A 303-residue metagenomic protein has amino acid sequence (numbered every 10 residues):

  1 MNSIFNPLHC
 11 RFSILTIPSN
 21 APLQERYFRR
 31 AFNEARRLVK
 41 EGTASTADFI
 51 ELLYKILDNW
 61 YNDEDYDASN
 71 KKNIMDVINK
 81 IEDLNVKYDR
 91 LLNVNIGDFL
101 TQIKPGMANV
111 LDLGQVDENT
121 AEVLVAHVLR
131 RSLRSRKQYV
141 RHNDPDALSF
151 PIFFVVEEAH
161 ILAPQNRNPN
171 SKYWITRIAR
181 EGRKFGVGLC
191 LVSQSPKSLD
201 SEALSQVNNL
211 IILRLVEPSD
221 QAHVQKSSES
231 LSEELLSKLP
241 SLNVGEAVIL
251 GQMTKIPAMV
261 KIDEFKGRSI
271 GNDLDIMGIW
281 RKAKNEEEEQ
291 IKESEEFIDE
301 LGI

Functional and structural regions predicted by a protein language model:
M1-R177, A247, G251: P-loop NTPase motor domains
P7, Q115, E217, E264-K266: Non-catalytic surface loops within mature trypsin-like serine protease
R37, T46, D117-T120, L162-A163 (+4 more regions): Flexible loop/turn segments at secondary-structure boundaries
V125-L129, N208, S228-E229, E264-K266: Short, solvent-exposed amphipathic alpha-helical segments in soluble enzyme and RNA/protein-processing domains
R134-Q138, R177-E181, R214-P218, L235-L239 (+2 more regions): Glycine-rich loops and low-complexity Gly/Arg-rich segments that provide flexible linkers or classic glycine-based
I152, I161-K172, S230, E286-I303: Accessory regions of macromolecular translocation/handling assemblies
R177-K261: Conserved ATP-driven motor cores of ASCE-family P-loop NTPases powering translocation/secretion/packaging/pilus
G245-I303: Conserved P-loop NTPase motor module
